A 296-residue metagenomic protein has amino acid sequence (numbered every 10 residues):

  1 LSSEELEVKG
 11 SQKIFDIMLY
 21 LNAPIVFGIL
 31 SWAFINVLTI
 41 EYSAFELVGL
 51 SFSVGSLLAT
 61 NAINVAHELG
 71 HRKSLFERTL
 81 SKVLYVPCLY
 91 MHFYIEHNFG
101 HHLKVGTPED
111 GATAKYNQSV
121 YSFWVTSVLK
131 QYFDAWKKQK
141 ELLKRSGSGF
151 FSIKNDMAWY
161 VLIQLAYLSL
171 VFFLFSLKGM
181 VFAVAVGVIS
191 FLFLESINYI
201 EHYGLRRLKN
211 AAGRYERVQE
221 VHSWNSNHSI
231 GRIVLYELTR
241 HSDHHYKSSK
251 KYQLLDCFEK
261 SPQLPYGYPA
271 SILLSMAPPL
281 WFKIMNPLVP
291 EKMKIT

Functional and structural regions predicted by a protein language model:
L1, K13-V37, F45-A59, S152-S196 (+1 more regions): Alpha-helical bilayer-embedded segments of polytopic membrane proteins, i.e., transmembrane/intramembrane helices
S2-V128: Intramembrane catalytic core of multi-pass membrane enzymes that act on lipidic substrates
S74-M157, K178, A183, I189-T296: Cytosolic/stromal cytosol-facing helical appendages immediately following the last transmembrane segment
